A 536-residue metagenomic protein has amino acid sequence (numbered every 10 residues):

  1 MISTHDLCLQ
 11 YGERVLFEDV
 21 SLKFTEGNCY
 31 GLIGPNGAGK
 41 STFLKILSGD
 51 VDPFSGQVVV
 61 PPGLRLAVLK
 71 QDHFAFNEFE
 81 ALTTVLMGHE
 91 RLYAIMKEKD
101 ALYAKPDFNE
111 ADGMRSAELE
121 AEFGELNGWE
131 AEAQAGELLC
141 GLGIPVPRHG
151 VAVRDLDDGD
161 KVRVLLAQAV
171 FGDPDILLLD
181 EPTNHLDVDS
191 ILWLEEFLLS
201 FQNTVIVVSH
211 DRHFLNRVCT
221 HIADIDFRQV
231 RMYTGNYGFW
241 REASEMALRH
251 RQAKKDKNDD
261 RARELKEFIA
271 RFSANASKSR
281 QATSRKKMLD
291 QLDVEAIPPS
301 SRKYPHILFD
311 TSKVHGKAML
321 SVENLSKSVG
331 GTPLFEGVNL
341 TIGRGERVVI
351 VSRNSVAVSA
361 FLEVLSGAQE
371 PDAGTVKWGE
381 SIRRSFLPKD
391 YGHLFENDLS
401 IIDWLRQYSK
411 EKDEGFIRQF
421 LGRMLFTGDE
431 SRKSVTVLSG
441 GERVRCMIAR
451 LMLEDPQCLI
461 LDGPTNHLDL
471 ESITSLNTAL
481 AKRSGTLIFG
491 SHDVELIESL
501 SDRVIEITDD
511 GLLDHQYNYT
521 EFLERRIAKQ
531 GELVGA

Functional and structural regions predicted by a protein language model:
M1-A253, F309-A536: ABC ATP-binding cassette signature C-motif
K99, P106, F123, E130 (+6 more regions): Leucine-rich amphipathic alpha-helices with coiled-coil/heptad-repeat character
G113, L186, T283-V294: Extended non-transmembrane interhelical loops and adjacent amphipathic helices of multipass membrane proteins
G136-L142, E267-R271, K287-L292: Short amphipathic coiled-coil heptad-repeat segments
R251-R271, K278-K287, K303, E524-A536: ABC ATPase nucleotide-binding domains
S277, S301, S472: Short, motif-level signal for alpha-helix interfacial/capping segments enriched in acidic residues and aromatics/proline
P298-V314: Short, flexible cytosolic linker that couples an ABC transmembrane/permease module to its adjacent nucleotide-binding
